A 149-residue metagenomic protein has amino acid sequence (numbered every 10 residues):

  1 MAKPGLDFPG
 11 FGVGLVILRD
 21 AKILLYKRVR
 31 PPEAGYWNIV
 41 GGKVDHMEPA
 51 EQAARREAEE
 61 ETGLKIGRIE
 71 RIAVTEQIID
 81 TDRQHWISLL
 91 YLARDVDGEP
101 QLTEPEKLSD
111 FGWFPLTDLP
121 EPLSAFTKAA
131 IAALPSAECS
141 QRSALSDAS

Functional and structural regions predicted by a protein language model:
M1-I23, V74, L90-L92: Conserved N-terminal beta-strand and adjoining loop/helix that marks the start of the Nudix/MutT-like hydrolase domain
G5-P9, Y36, T81-I87, P105-L108: A generic structural micro-feature
G10-G12, L18, I39, I66 (+2 more regions): Short connector loops at helix/strand junctions that flank enzyme active sites, especially segments positioning acidic
L18-I23, P31-E33, D45-H46, Q77 (+1 more regions): Short, charged/polar surface micro-motifs in flexible loops or helix N-caps
K22-E60: Conserved Nudix-box catalytic region and its N-terminal flanking loop in Nudix hydrolases and closely related
A34-W37, Q101, P105-S149: Nudix hydrolase/Nudix homology domain
K65-A73: A short coil-to-beta-strand element that immediately follows conserved catalytic motifs
E76-E99, A130, L134-P135: Active-site-adjacent beta-strand/loop module that shapes the phosphate/pyrophosphate-binding cleft
